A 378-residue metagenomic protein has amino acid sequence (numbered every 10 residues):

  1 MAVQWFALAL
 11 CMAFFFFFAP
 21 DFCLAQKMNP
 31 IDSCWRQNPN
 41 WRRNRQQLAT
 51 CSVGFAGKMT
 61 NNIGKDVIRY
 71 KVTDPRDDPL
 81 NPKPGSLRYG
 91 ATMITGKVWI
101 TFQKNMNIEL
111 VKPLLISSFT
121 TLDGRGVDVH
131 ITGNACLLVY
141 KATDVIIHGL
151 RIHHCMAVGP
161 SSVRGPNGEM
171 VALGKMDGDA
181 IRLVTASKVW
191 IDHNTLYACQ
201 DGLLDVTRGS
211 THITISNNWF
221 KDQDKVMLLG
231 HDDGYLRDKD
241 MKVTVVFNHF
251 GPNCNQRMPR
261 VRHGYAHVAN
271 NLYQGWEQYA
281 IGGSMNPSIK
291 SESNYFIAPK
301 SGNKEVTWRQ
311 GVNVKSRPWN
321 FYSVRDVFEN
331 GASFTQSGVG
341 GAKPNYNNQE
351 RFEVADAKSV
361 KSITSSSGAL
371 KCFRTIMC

Functional and structural regions predicted by a protein language model:
Q4-A25: Cleavable N-terminal signal peptides of Sec/SRP-targeted secreted and luminal proteins
Q26-N61, K65: N-terminal pre-domain segments of enzymes
N29-C34, N38-N40, R260-C378: Extracellular beta-rich repeat passengers
A49-W99: Acidic Gly/Asp/Thr-rich repetitive segments characteristic of extracellular carbohydrate-active and adhesion proteins
R76, N105-N107, V127-D128: Acidic glycine-/aspartate-rich tracts in secreted/extracellular proteins
P84-T95, N107-T121, I131-H148, H154-A186: Extracellular beta-strand-rich solenoid/capping regions of secreted or surface-exposed proteins that bind or remodel
F119, G124-V127, T143-H154, E169 (+7 more regions): Right-handed parallel beta-helix
